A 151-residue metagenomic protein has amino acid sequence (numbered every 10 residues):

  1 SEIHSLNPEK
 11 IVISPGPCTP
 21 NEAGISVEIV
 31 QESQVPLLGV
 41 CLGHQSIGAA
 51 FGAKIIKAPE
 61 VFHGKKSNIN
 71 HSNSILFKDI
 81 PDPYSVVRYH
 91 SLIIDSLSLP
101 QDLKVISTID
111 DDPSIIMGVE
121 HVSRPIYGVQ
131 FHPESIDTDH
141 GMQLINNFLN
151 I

Functional and structural regions predicted by a protein language model:
I3, N7-E9, P133: Proline-aspartate-enriched helix->loop->beta-strand connector
P8-D79, I145: Cysteine-nucleophile active-site neighborhood
E9, P36-L38, S85, K104 (+1 more regions): Structural signature of beta-strand start/N-cap positions in the alpha/beta core of ABC transporter nucleotide-binding
C18-T19, D95, D137: Glycine-rich nucleotide phosphate-binding loop and flanking beta-alpha elements of Rossmann-like dinucleotide-binding
C41, H90, H132: Histidine-centered divalent metal-coordination motifs
I75-R124: Catalytic beta-strand/loop cores that center a nucleophilic Ser/Cys/Thr and support acyl-enzyme chemistry
P83, G128-D139: Phosphate-binding/catalytic loops
I136-I151: Acyltransferase
